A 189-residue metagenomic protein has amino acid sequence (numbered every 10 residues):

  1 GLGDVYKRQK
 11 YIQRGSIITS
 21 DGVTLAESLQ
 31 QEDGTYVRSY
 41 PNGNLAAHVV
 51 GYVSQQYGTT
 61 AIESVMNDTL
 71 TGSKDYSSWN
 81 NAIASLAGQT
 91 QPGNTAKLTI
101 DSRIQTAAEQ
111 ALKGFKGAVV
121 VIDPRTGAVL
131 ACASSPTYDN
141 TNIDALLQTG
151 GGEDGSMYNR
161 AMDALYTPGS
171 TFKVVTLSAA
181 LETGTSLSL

Functional and structural regions predicted by a protein language model:
G1-A118, C132-R160, A164-L165: Extracytoplasmic/periplasmic proteins that interact with beta-lactams or build/remodel peptidoglycan
G22, V49, A108, G127 (+1 more regions): Active-site SXXK
R103, I122, T171-V175: An amphipathic alpha-helix/helix-turn recognition signal
V119-I122, V129: Mobile, glycine-rich extracellular loop/lid and propeptide segments that shape or gate substrate/ligand access
